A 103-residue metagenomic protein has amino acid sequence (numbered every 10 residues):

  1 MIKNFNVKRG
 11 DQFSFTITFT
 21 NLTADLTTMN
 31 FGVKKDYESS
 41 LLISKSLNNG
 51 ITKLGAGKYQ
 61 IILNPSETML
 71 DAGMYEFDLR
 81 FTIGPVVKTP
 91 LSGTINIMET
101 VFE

Functional and structural regions predicted by a protein language model:
M1-E103: Contiguous segments within soluble domain cores/interaction surfaces
